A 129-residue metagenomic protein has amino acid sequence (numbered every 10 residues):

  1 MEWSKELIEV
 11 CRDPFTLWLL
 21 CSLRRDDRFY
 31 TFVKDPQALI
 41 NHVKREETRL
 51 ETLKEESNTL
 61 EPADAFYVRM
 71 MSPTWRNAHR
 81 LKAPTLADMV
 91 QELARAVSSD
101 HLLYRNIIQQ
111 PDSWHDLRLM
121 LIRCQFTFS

Functional and structural regions predicted by a protein language model:
M1-S129: Extended hydrophobic
